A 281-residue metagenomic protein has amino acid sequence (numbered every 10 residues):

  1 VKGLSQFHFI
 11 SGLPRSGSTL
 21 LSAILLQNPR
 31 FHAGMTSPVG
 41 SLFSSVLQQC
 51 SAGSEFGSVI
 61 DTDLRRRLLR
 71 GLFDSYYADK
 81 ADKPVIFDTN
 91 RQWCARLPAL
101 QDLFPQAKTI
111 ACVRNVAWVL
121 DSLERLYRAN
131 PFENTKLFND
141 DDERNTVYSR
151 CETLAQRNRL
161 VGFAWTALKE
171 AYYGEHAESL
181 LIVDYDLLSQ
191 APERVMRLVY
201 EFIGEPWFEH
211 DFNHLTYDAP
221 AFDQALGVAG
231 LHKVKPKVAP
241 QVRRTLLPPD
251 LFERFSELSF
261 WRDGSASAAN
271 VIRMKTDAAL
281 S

Functional and structural regions predicted by a protein language model:
V1-D74, K80, F222: PAPS-dependent sulfotransferase catalytic core
V1-H8, R150, L154-R157, W165 (+3 more regions): PAPS-dependent sulfotransferases, especially Golgi type II membrane carbohydrate sulfotransferases
I10-G12, I86-T89, A111-V113, I182-D184: Short beta-strand segments
G17-F31, L100-F104, I182-W207: PAPS/PAP-binding and catalytic site of the sulfotransferase fold
T19-S22, S41-F43, C94-R96, A117-S122 (+2 more regions): Short catalytic/ligand-binding loop motif for oxyanion handling, primarily in non-cytosolic enzymes, centered on
R65-D79, D121-F202: PAPS-dependent sulfotransferase catalytic domain
L69-A99: Glycine-rich phosphate-binding loop used to anchor ATP phosphates in small-molecule kinases, encompassing both
Q92, L100-L126: Conserved phosphate-donor/acceptor-positioning beta-strand/loop module used by diverse small-molecule
